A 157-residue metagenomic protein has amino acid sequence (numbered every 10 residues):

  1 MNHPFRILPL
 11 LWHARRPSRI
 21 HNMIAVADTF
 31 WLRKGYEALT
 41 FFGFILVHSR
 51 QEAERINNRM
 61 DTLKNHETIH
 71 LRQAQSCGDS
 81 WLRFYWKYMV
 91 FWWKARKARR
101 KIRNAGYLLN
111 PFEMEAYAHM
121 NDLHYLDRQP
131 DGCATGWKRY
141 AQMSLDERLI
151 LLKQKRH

Functional and structural regions predicted by a protein language model:
N2-Y36, T40, L82-H157: Metalloprotease/metallohydrolase-associated module, dominated by Zn2+-dependent proteases
L11-P17, L63-R72: Short charge-dense sequence patches
F30-W31, Q51-A53, I69, G78-D79 (+1 more regions): Short, solvent-exposed loop/turn segments at secondary-structure junctions
E37-A38, I45-N65, Y107-L108: Short pre-active-site segment immediately N-terminal to the catalytic Zn-binding motif
N58-R59, C77, Y85, P130: General "foldedness" signal
T68-K87: Catalytic Zn2+-binding segment of zinc metalloproteases
